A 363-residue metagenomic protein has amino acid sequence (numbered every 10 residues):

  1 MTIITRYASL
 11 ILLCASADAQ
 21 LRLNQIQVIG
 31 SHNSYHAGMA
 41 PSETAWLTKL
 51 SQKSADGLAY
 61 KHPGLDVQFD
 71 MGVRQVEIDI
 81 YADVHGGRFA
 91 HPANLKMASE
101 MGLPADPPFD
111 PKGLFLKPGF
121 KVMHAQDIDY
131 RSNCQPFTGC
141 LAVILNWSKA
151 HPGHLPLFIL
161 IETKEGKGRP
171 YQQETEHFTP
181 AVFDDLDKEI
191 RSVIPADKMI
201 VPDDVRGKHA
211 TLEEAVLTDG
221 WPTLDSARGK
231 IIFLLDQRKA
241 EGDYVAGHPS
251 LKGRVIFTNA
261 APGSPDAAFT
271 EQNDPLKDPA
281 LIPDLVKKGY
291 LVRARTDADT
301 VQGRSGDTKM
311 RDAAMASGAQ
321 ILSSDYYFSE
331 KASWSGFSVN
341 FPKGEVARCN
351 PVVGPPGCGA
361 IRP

Functional and structural regions predicted by a protein language model:
T2-L10: Sec-dependent signal peptide recognition, specifically the positively charged N-region followed immediately by
S9-D18: Hydrophobic h-region of N-terminal signal peptides that target proteins for export in Gram-negative bacteria
D18-P363: Catalytic cores of phosphodiester-bond hydrolases, prominently lipid phosphodiesterases
